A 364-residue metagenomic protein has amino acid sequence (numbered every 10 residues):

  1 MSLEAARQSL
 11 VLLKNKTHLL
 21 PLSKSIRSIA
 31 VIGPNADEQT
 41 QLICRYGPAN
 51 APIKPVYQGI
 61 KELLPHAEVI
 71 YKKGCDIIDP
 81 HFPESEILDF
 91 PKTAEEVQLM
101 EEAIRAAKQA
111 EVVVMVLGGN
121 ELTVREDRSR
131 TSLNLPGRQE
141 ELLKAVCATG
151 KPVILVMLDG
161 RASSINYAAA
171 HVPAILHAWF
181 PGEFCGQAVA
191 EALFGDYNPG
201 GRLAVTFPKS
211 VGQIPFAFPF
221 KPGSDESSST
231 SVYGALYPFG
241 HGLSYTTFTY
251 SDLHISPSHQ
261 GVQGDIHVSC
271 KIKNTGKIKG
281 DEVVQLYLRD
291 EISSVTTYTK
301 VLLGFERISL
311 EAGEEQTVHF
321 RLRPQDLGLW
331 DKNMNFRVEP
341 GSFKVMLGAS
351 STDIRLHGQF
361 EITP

Functional and structural regions predicted by a protein language model:
M1-R45, A49-Y57, K61-L64, K72 (+9 more regions): Secreted, periplasmic, or luminal enzymes acting at the cell surface/secretory milieu
T40-R45, V124-S129, Y298-T299, W330-D331: Short acidic, glycine/proline-rich loop/turn micro-motifs
K72-A170: Hydrophobic helix-and-loop "lid/oligomerization" segment in the mid-to-C-terminal part of catalytic domains
D76, T123, S132, H171 (+2 more regions): Active/binding-pocket-proximal capping segment
K279-L286, T297-Y298, W330-K332: Short, hydrophobic/aromatic beta-strand segments
S294-W330: Intrinsically disordered, low-complexity Pro/Gly/Ser/Thr-rich segments with frequent PxxP/GP/PP motifs and embedded
D326-S342: Short glycine/proline/serine/threonine-rich loop/turn segments at secondary-structure transition edges
L356-F360: Edge beta-strands of extracellular beta-sandwich domains
